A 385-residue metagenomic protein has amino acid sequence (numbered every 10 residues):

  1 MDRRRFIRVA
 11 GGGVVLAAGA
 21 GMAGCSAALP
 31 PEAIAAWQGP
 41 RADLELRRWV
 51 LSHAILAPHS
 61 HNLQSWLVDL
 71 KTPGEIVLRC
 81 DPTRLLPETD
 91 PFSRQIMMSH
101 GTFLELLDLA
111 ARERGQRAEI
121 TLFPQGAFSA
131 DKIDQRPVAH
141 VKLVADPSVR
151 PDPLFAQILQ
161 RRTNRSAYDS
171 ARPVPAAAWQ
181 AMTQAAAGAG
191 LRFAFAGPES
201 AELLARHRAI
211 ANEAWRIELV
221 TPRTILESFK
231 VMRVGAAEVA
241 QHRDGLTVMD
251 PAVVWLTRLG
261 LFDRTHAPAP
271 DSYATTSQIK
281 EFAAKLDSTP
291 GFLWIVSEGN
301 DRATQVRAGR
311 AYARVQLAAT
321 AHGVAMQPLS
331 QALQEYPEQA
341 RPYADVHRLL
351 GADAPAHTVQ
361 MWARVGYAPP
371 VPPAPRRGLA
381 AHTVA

Functional and structural regions predicted by a protein language model:
D2-A385: Acidic, surface-exposed loops and disordered segments
